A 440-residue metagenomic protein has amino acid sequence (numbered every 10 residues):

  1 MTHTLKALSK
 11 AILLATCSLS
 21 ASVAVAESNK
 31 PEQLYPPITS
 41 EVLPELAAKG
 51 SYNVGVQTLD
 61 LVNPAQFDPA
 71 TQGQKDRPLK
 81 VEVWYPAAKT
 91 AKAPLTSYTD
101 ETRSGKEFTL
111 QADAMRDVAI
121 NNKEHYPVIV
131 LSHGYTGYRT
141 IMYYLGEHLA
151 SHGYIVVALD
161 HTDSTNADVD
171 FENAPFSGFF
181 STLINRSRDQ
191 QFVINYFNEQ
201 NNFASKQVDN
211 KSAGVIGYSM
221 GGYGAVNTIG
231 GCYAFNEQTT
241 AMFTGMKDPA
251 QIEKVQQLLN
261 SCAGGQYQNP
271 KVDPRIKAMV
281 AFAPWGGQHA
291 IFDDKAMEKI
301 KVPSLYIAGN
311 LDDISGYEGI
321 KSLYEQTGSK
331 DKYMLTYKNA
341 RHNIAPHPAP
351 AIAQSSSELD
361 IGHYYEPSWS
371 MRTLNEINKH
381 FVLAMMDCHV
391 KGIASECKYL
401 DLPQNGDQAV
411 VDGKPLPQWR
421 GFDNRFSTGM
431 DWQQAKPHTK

Functional and structural regions predicted by a protein language model:
S28-E41, L46, K330, N339-H342 (+1 more regions): Alpha/beta-hydrolase-fold serine-hydrolase catalytic core, especially in secreted/extracellular enzymes
S28-I129: Domain-level recognition of soluble alpha/beta enzyme cores, biased toward histidine phosphatases/phosphomutases
L95-R188, V193-F197: Cap/lid segment of the alpha/beta-hydrolase catalytic domain
S151, S177-N210, N227, N236-L259 (+1 more regions): Alpha/beta-hydrolase active-site loop
G217, G221, A225: Gly/Ala-rich beta-loop-alpha elbow adjacent to hydrolase catalytic centers
G287-Q288, L311-S315, H342-N343: Acidic catalytic loop of the alpha/beta-hydrolase fold
D293-D294, S315-E325: Short alpha-helix in the alpha/beta-hydrolase fold that links the catalytic acid
I300, Y306-A308: Short beta-strand/loop motif that positions the catalytic acidic residue of the alpha/beta-hydrolase fold
